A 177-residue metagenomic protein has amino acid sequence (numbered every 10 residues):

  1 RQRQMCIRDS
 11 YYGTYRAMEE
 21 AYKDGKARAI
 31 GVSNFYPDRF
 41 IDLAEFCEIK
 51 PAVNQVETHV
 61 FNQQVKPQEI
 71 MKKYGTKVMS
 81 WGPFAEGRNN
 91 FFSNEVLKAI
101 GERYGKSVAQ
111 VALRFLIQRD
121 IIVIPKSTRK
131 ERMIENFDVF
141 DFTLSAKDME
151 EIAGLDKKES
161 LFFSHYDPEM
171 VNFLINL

Functional and structural regions predicted by a protein language model:
Q2-I7: Short, small-residue-biased leader/transition segments that mark boundaries at the very start of proteins
R8-L177: Beta/alpha (TIM)-barrel catalytic core signal, keyed to glycine-rich beta->alpha loops juxtaposed to Asp/Glu that bind
